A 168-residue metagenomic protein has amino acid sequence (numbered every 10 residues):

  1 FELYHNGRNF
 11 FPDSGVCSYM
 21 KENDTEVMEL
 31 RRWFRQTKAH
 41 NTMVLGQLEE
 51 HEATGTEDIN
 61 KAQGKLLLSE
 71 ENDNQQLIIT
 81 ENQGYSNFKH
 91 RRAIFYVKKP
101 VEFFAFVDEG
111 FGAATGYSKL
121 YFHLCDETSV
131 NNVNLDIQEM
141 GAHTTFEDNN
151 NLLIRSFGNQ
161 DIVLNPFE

Functional and structural regions predicted by a protein language model:
F1-V27, R31-R32: Internal mixed beta-strand/loop scaffold within catalytic domains of large alpha/beta enzymes
E22-E168: CBM-like, beta-strand-rich accessory domains located in the C-terminal region of large, secreted polysaccharide-active
